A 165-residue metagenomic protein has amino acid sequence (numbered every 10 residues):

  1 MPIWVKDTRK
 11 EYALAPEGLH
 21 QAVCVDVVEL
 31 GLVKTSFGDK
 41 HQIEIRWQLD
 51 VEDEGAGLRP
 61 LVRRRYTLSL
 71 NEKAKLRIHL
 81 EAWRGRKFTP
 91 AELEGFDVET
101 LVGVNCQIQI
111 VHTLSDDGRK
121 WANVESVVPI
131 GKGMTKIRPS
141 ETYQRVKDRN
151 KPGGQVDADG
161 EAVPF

Functional and structural regions predicted by a protein language model:
M1-F165: Short beta-rich binding modules
